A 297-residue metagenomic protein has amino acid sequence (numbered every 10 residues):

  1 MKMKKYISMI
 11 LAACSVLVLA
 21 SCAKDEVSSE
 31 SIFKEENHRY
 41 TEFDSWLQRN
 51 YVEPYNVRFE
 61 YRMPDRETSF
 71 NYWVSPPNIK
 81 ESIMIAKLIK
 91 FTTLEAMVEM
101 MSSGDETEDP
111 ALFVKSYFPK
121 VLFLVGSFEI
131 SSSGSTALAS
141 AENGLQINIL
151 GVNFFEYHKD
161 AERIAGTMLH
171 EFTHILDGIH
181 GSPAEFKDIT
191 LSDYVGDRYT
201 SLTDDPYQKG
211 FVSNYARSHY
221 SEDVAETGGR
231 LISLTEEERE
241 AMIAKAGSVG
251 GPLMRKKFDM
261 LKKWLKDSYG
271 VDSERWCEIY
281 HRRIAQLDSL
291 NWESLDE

Functional and structural regions predicted by a protein language model:
M1-I10: Bacterial N-terminal signal peptides that target proteins for export
L17-S21: C-terminal motif of bacterial Sec signal peptides marking the signal peptidase cleavage site
C22-E106, G251, M260-E297: Acidic/polar, low-complexity intrinsically disordered N-terminal segments immediately downstream of a Sec signal
E26-V27, E81-L145: Auxiliary, metal-adjacent structural segments of Zn-dependent hydrolase domains
N71-K80, G134-S135, G151-K159, R163 (+2 more regions): Second-shell loop/turn segments in exported
E162-P183, A225: Active-site recognition of the HExxH zinc-binding catalytic motif
G178-D197: Short acidic alpha-helical/loop segments enriched in Asp/Glu that coordinate divalent cations
D193-R275, R282-E297: Metalloprotease/metallohydrolase-associated module, dominated by Zn2+-dependent proteases
